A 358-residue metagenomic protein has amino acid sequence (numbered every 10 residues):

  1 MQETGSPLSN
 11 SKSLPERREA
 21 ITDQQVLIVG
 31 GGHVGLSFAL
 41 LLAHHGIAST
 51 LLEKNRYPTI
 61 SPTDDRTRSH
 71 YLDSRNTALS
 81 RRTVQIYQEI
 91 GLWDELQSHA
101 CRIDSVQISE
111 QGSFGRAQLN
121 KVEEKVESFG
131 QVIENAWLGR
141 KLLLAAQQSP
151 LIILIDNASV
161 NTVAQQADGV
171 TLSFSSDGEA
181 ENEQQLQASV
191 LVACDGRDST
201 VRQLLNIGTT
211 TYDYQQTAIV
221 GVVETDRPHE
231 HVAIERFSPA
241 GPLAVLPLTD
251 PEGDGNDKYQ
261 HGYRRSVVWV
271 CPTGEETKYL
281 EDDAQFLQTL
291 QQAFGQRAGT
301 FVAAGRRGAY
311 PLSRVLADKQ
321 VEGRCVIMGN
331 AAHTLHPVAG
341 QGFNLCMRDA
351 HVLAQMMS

Functional and structural regions predicted by a protein language model:
Q2-D23: A short, basic/flexible loop-to-alpha-helix module at the beginning of a structural domain
R17, I21-T22, R81-E89, D94-L204 (+2 more regions): Conserved N-terminal helical subregion
R18-V34: Beta1/beta-strand and adjacent pyrophosphate-binding region of the FAD-binding site in flavoprotein oxidoreductases
V29, A43-D73: Glycine-rich FAD pyrophosphate-binding loop
Q118, S238-P311: Conserved FAD/dinucleotide-binding core of flavoprotein oxidoreductases
D198-A233, P239, L243, C271-E275: Central beta-strand plus flanking loop segment that forms part of the substrate or channel wall within the catalytic
T277-S358: FAD/FMN-dependent oxidoreductases across multiple families
